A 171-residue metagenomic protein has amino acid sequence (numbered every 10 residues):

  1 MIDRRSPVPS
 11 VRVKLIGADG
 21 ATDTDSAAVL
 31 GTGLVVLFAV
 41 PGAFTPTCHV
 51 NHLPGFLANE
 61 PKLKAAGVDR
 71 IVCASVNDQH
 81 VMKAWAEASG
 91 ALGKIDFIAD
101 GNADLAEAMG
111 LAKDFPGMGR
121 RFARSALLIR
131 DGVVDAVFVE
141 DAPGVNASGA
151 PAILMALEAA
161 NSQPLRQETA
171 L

Functional and structural regions predicted by a protein language model:
M1-L171: Chalcogenol-based redox active-site neighborhoods
